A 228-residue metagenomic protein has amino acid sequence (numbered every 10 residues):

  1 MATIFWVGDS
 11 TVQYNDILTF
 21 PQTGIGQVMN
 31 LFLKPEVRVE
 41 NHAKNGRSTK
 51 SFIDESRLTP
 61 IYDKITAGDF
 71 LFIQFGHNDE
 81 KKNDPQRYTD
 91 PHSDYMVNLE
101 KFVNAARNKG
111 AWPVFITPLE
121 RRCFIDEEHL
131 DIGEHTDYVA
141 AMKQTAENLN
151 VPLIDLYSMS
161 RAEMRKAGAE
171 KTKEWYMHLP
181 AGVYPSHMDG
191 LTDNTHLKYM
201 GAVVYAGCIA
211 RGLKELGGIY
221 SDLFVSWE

Functional and structural regions predicted by a protein language model:
M1, W227-E228: Short, solvent-exposed mixed-charge patches
M1-K44, T59-A67: Serine-esterase "nucleophile elbow" of acetyl-processing enzymes
A2-V7, H42-R47, D131-M142: Short, charged N-terminal helix-start/capping segments
S10, S48, N78: Gly/Ser/Thr-rich beta-alpha loop segments that engage phosphate groups in nucleotides
N15-P21, A43-S51, N83-D90: Acidic/histidine-rich helix-loop elements that form or flank divalent-metal/phosphate-binding sites at the catalytic
Q27, L31, K50, T195: Flexible, active-site-adjacent loop/turn segments at secondary-structure boundaries
F52-S56: Short gly/ser/thr-rich secondary-structure transition/capping motifs
R57-H196, M200-V203, G207-W227: Alpha-helical cap/lid subdomain in secreted, periplasmic, or secretory-pathway luminal O-acyl-processing enzymes
